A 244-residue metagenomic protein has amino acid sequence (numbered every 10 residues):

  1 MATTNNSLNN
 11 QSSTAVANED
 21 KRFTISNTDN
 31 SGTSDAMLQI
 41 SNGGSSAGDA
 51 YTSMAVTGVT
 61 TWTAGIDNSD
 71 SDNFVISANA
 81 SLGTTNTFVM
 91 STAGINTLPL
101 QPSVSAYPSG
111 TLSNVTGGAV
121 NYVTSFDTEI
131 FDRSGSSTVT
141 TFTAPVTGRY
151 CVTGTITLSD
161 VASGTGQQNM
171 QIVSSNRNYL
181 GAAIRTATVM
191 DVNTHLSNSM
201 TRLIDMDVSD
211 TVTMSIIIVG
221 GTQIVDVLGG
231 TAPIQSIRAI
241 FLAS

Functional and structural regions predicted by a protein language model:
M1-D35, S81-S125, L242-S244: Glycine-rich, low-complexity segments
N6-T84, Q167-N169, Y179, L196: Self-maturation zones of extracellular/virion spikes and adhesins
S91-S244: Extracellular jelly-roll beta-sandwich "head" domains, especially the C-terminal globular C1q domain
